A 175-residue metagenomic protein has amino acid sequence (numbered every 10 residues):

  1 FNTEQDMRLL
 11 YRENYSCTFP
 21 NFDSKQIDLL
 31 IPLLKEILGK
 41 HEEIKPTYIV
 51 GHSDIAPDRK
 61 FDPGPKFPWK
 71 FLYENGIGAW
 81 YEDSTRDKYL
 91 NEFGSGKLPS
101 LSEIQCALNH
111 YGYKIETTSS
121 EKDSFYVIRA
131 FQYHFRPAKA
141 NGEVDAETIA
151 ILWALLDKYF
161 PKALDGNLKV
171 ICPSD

Functional and structural regions predicted by a protein language model:
F1-N2, L30: Active-site scaffold segments
N2-D6, S53-D58: Solvent-exposed loop/turn segments at secondary-structure junctions within structured extracellular/periplasmic domains
Q5-P20: A solvent-exposed, charged loop/short amphipathic helix patch at secondary-structure junctions
P20-E43, T47, A56-D175: Cell-envelope/ECM-targeting effectors and their regulatory/trafficking segments
I49-G51: Extended hydrophobic secondary-structure segments that form protein cores and membrane-embedded regions
